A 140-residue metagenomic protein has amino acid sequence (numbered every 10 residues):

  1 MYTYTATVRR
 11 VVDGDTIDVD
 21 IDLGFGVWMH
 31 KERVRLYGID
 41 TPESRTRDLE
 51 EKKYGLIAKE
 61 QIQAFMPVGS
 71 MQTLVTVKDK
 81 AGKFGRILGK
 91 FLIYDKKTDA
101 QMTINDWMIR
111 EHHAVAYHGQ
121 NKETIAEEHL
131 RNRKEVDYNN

Functional and structural regions predicted by a protein language model:
M1-N140: Small beta-barrel nucleic-acid-binding modules, primarily SNase/OB-fold domains and secondarily Tudor-like barrels
